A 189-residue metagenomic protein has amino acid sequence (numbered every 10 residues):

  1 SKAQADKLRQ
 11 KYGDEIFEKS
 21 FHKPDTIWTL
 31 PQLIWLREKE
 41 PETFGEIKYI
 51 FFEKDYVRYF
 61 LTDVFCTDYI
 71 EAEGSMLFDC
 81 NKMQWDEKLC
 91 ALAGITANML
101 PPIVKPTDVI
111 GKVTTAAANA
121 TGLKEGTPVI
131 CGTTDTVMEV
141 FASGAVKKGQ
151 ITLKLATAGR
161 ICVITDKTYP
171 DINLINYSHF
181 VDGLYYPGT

Functional and structural regions predicted by a protein language model:
S1-T189: Glycine-rich phosphate-binding/catalytic subdomain of phosphoryl-transfer and nucleotide/sugar-phosphate-processing
